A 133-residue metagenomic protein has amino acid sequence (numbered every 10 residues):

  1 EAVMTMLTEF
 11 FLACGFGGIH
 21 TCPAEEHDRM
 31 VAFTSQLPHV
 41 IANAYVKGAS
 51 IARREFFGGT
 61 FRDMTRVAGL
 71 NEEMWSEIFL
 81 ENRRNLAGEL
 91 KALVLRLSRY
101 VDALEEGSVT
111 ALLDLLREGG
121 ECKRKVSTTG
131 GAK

Functional and structural regions predicted by a protein language model:
E1-G69: Internal alpha-helical scaffold of NAD(P)-dependent oxidoreductase catalytic cores
Q36, V40, E118-K125: Alpha-helical scaffold segments in carbohydrate-active enzymes
A52-K123: Interdomain hinge/lid region at the active-site interface of Rossmann-like NAD(P)-dependent oxidoreductases
K125-A132: Amphipathic alpha-helical coiled-coil segments
